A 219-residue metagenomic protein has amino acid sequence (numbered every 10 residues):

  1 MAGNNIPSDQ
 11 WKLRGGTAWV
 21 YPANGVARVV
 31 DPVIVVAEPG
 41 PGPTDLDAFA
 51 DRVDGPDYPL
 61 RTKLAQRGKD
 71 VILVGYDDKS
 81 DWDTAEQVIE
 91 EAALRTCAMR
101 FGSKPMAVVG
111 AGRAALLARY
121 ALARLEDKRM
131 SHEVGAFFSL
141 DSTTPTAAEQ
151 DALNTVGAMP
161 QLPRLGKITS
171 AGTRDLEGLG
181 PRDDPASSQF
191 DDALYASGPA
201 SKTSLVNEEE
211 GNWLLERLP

Functional and structural regions predicted by a protein language model:
M1-G15, V30-D31, Q66, D70 (+3 more regions): Extended, composition-driven regions rather than compact fold-specific motifs
P7-Y76: Short, surface-exposed "cap/lid" segments of acyl-processing enzymes
R14-P22, A152-A158, L218: A Trp-anchored, charged/polar loop motif used as the substrate-binding/catalytic surface of acyl/ester-handling
P32-V36, D70-G75, P105-V109, A136-S139 (+2 more regions): Structural recognition of the beta-strand scaffold that forms the well-ordered cores of secreted hydrolase catalytic
P39-G42, D77-D81, G112-L116, S142-T146 (+1 more regions): Solvent-exposed loop/turn segments at secondary-structure junctions within structured extracellular/periplasmic domains
L64-L94, A98, M106: Well-ordered mid-protein domain cores that form the structural environment of catalytic cofactors
Q87-P160: Serine-dependent carboxylesterase/thioesterase catalytic core of lipase-like alpha/beta-hydrolase/SGNH enzymes
N154-P219: C-terminal catalytic-base region of ester-bond hydrolases, centering on the histidine of the charge-relay
